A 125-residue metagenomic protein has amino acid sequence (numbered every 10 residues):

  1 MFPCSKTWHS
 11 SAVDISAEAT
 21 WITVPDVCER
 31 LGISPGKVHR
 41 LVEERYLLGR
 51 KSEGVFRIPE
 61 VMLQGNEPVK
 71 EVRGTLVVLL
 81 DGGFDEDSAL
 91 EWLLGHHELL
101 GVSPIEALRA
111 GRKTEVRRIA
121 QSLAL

Functional and structural regions predicted by a protein language model:
M1-L125: Non-transmembrane "mature" sequence context
